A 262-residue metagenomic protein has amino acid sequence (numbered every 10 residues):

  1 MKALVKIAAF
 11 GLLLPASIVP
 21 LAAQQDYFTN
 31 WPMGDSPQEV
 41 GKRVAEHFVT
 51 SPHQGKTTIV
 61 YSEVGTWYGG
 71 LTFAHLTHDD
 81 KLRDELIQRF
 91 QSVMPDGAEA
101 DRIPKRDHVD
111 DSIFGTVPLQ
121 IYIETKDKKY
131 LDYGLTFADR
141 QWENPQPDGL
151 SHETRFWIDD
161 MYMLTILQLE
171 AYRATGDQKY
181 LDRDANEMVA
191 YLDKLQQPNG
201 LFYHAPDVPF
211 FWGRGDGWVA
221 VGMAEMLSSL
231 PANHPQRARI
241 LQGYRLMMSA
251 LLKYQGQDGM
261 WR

Functional and structural regions predicted by a protein language model:
M1-K6: Positively charged n-region of N-terminal signal peptides that target proteins for export
A8-I18: Bacterial N-terminal signal peptides
L21-A23: Boundary at the C-terminal end of the N-terminal hydrophobic targeting segment
Q25-N30, G65-D80, I113-D127, M163-D177 (+1 more regions): Well-ordered alpha-helical scaffold segments within catalytic/enzyme domains
T29-P37, A45-V64, H75, M94-D111 (+5 more regions): Solvent-exposed loop and edge beta-strand segments that line ligand/cofactor-binding and catalytic clefts
D35-K56, K81-D101, K129-L150, Q178-L201 (+1 more regions): Long, well-ordered core segments of solenoidal/helical folds
S112-M163, L167: Extracytoplasmic mature domains of secreted/periplasmic and thylakoid-lumen proteins
I158-D159, L169-R262: Extended ligand-binding clefts on enzyme/binding-domain cores
